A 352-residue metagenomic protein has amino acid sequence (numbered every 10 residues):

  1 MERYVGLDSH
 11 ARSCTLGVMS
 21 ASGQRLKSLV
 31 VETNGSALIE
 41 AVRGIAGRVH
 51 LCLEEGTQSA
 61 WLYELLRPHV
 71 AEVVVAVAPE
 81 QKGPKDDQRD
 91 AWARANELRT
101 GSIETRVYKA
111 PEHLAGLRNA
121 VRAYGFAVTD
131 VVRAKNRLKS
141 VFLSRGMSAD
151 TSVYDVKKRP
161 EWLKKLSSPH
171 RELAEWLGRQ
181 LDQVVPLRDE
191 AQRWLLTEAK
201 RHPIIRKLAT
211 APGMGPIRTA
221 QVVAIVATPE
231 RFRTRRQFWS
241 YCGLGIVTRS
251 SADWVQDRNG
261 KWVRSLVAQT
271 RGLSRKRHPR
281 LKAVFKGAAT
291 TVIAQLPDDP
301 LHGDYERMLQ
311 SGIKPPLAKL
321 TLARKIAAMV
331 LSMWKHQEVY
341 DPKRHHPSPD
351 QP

Functional and structural regions predicted by a protein language model:
M1-V74, R89: Glycine/alanine-rich phosphate-binding loops at beta-alpha junctions
V73-K109, A115, N119, P160-K164 (+2 more regions): Short alpha-helix plus adjacent loop in nuclease-associated cores
K82, D86, A209-T210, P216 (+3 more regions): Phosphate-backbone recognition surface of nucleic-acid-processing proteins
G101-T105, A134-K135, A227-R231, T290-D299 (+1 more regions): Short helix-capping/linker segments at secondary-structure and domain boundaries
T105-A123, L266-L273, H302-L320, R344: Short, solvent-exposed helix-loop connector elements
A120-K207: Glycine-rich, often acidic, oxyanion-interacting loops/wings at catalytic, nucleic-acid, or phospho-protein interfaces
Q295, D304-P352: Low-complexity, acidic/Ser/Thr- and charged residue-rich accessory regions of DNA metabolism proteins
